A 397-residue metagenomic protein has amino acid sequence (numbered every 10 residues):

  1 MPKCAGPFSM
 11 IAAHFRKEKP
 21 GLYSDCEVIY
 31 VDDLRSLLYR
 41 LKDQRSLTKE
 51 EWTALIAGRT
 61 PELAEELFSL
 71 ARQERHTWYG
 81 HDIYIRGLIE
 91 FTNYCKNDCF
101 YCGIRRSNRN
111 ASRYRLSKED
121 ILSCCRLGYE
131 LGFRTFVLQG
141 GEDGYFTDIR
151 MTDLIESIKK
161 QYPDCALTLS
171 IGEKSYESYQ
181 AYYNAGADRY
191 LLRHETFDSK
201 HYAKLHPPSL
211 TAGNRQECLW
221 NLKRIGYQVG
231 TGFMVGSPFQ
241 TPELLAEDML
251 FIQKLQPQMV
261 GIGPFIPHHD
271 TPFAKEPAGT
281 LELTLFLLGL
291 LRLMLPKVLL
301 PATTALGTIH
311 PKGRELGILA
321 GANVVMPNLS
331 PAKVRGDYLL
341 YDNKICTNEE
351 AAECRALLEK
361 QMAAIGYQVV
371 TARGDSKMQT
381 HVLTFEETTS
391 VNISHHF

Functional and structural regions predicted by a protein language model:
C4-T60, Y129, Q253-F397: Auxiliary Fe-S-binding modules of radical SAM enzymes
Q44, A71, C99, L138 (+5 more regions): Conserved, mostly hydrophobic/aromatic
S46-I83: An N-cap/entry alpha-helix motif that binds or orients negatively charged groups
Y79-D120: Canonical Radical SAM [4Fe-4S] cluster-binding loop centered on the CxxxCxxC motif and its immediate flanking residues
G87, C125, T152-E156, Y179 (+6 more regions): Generic structural signal for well-ordered alpha-helices, preferentially at hydrophobic/aromatic core positions
I89-F91, E142-G144, I171-S175, T196-D198 (+5 more regions): Active-site-proximal loop/turn and secondary-structure-junction residues that shape catalytic pockets, frequently
R106-L122, G128-I149, L154-L219, Q228-V235 (+1 more regions): Core AdoMet radical
S175-Y182, P238-I252, T308-L319: Catalytic cores of alpha/beta
